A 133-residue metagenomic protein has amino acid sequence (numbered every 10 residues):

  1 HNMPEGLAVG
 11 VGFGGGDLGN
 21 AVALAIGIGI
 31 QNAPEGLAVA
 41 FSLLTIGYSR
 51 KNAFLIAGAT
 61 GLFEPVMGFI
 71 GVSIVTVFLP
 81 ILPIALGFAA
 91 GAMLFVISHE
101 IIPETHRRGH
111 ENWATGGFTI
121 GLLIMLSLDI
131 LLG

Functional and structural regions predicted by a protein language model:
M3-G133: Intrinsically disordered, metal-sensing/regulatory segments
